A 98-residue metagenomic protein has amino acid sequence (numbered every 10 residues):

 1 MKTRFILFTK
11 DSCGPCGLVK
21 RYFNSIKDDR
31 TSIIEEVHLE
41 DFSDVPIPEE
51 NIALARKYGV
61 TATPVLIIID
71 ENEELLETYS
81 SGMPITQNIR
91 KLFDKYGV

Functional and structural regions predicted by a protein language model:
M1-S32: Local sequence-structure signature of Cys/Sec-based thiol-disulfide redox active-site neighborhoods
R4, E36, I89-R90: Generic N-terminal initiation segments characterized by hydrophobic and/or small/turn-forming residues
F8-T9, T31-E50: Thiol-based oxidoreductase modules, predominantly thioredoxin-like and allied folds used for disulfide exchange
C13, F42, E74: Surface-exposed, flexible loop/turn segments at secondary-structure boundaries
C16, V45, T86-Q87: Loop/helix-junction capping segments adjacent to catalytic residues or to phosphate/diphosphate-binding pockets
N51-R56: Short, P/G- and charge-enriched loop/turn segments at secondary-structure junctions
T61-A62, I67-V98: Non-catalytic, surface beta->alpha helical segment in thiol-disulfide oxidoreductase systems
